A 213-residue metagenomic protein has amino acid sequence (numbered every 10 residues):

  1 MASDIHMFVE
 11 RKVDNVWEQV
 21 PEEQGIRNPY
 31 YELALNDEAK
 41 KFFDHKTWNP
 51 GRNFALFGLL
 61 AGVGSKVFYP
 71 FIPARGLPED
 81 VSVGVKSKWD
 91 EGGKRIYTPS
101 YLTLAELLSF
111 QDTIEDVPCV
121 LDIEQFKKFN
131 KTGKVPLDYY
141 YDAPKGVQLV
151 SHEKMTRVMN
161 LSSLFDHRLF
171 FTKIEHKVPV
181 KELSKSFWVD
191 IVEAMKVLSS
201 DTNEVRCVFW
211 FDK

Functional and structural regions predicted by a protein language model:
M1-T202, D212-K213: Acidic (Asp/Glu-rich) sequence patches and key acidic residues that form negatively charged surfaces used
E204-V208: Conserved GNAT acetyl-CoA-binding A-motif
